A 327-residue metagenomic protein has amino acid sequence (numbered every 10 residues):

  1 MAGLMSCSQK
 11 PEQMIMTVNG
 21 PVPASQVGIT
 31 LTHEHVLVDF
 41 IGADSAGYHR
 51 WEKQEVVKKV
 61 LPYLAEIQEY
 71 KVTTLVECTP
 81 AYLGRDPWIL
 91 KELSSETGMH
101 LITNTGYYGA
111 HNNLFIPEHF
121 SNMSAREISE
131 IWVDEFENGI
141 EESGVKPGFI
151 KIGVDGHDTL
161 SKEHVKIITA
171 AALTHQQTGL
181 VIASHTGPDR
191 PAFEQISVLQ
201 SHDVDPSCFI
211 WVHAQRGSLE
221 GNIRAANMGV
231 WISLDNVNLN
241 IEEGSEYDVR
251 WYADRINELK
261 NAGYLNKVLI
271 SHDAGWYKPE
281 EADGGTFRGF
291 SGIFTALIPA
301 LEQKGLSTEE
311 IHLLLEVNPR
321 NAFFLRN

Functional and structural regions predicted by a protein language model:
L4, P11-G20, S291-N327: Mid-to-C-terminal alpha-helical segments outside catalytic/metal-binding sites
K10-A43: Replace "His-x-His-based motif
G28-T32, L37, S45-H100, R126-V145: Alpha-helical scaffold segments that flank or form the walls of functional sites
H33, L75, H175, I232 (+3 more regions): Divalent metal-coordination and catalytic microenvironments
V36-E55, L114-S121, D158, I241-G244 (+1 more regions): Acidic/histidine-rich helix-loop elements that form or flank divalent-metal/phosphate-binding sites at the catalytic
E92-S95, H100-I102, G106-T178, W231 (+2 more regions): Active-site gating/metal-coordination segments in enzymes
Q176-K260, V268: Catalytic pocket-lining loop regions of alpha/beta-barrel enzymes, especially the amidohydrolase/enolase/GH5 lineages
A183, D235, Y264-F287: Short acidic/histidine-rich active-site segments
